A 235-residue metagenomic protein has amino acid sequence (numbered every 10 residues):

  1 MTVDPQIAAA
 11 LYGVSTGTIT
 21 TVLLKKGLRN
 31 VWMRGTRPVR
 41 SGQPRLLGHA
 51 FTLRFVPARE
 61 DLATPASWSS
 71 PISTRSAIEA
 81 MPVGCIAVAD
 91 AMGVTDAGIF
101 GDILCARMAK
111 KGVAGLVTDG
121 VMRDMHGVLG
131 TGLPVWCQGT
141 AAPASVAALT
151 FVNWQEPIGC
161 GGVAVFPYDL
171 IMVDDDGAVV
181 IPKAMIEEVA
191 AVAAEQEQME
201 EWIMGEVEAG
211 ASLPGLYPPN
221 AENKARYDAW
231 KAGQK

Functional and structural regions predicted by a protein language model:
M1-P167, V180-K235: Feature captures the catalytic cores and cofactor-binding loops of soluble hydro-lyases/lyases that act on carboxylate
I171: C-terminal binding/interaction regions
D174: Beta-strand-loop-alpha-helix segment that lines the small-molecule cofactor/substrate pocket of alpha/beta enzymes
